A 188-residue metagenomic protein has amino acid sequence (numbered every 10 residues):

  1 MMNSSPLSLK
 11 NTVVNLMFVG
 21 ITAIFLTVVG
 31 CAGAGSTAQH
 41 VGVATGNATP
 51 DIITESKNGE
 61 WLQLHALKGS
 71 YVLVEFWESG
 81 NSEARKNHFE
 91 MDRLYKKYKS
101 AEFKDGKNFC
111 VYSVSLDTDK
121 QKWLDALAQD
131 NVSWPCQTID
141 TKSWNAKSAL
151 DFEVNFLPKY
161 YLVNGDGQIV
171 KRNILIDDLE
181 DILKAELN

Functional and structural regions predicted by a protein language model:
M1-V13: N-terminal secretory signal peptides that target proteins for export/translocation
L16-V29: Bacterial N-terminal signal peptides
A32-H65, K86: N-terminal "domain-start" segment that seeds a small globular fold
G69, F76-R93, K97: Conserved redox-active cysteine motifs that mediate thiol-disulfide chemistry, especially di-cysteine Cys-X(1-2)-Cys
Y71-V72, F109, P158: Alpha/beta-hydrolase fold active-site loops
F103-Q121, V132-W144: Thiol-based oxidoreductase modules, predominantly thioredoxin-like and allied folds used for disulfide exchange
L124-Y161, G165: Short, internal strand/loop/helix patches that form the active-site neighborhood or redox-interaction surface
F156-N188: Thiol-/selenol-based redox modules, centered on thioredoxin-like and closely related oxidoreductase domains
